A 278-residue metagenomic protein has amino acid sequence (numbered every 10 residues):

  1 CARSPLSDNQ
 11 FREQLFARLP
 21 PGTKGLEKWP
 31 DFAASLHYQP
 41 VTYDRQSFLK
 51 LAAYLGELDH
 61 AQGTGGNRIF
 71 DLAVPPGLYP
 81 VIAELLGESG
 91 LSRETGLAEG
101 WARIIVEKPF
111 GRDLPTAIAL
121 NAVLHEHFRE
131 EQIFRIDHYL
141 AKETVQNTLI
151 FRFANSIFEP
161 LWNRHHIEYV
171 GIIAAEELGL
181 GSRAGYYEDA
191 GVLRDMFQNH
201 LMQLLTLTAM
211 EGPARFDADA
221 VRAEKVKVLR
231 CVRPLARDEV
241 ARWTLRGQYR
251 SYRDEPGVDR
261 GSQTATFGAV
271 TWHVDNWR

Functional and structural regions predicted by a protein language model:
C1-V106, F110-R278: Secretory/organelle targeting and membrane-embedding segments
